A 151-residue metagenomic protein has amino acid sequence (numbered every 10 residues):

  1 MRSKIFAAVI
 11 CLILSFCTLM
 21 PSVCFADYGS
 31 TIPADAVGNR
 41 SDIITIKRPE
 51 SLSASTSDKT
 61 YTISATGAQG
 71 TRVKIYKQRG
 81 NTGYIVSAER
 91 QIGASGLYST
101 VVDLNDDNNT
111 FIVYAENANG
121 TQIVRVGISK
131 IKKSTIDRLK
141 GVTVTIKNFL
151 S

Functional and structural regions predicted by a protein language model:
R2-C11, T18, C24-S151: Ser/Thr-rich low-complexity repeats and stalk/linker segments
